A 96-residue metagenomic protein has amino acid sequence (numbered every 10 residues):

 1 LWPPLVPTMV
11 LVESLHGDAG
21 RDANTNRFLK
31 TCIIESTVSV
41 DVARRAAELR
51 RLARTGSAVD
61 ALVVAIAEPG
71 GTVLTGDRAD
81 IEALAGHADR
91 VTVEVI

Functional and structural regions predicted by a protein language model:
L1-G71, E82-I96: PIN-domain endoribonuclease scaffold, especially VapC-family toxins
V73-G76: Acidic beta-strand-to-loop metal/phosphate-binding motif
A79: Flexible glycine-rich beta->alpha loop in the catalytic core of nucleotide-sugar glycosyltransferases
